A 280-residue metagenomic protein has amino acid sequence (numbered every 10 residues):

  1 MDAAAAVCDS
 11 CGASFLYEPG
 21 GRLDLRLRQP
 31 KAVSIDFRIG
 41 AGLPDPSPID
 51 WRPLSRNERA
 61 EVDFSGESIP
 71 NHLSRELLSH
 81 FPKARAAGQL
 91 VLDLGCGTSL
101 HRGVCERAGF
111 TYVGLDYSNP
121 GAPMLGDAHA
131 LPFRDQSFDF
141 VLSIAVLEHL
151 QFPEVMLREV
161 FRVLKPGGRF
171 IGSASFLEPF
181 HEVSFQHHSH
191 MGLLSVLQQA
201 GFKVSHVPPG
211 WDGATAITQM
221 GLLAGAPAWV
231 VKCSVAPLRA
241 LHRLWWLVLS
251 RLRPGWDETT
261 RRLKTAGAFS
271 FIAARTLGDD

Functional and structural regions predicted by a protein language model:
M1-R134, F140-S143, R262-D280: Conserved N-terminal segment of class I S-adenosyl-L-methionine
V91, V146, E182-V183: A generic secondary-structure micro-motif detector that highlights 1-2 residue hydrophobic/ambivalent hotspots embedded
R107-T111, L131, R158-V160, H187-H190: Glycine-rich, phosphate-binding/catalytic loops in enzymes
A130, E148, E178: Active-site micro-motifs of SAM-dependent methyltransferase domains
Q136-S137, G167: Short acidic capping loops at alpha-helix termini that bridge into adjacent secondary structure
D139-Q151: A short SAM/SAH-binding and catalytic strip from SAM-dependent methyltransferases
Q151-E159, K165, R169-D279: S-adenosyl-L-methionine-dependent methyltransferase catalytic module, highlighting the catalytic core
